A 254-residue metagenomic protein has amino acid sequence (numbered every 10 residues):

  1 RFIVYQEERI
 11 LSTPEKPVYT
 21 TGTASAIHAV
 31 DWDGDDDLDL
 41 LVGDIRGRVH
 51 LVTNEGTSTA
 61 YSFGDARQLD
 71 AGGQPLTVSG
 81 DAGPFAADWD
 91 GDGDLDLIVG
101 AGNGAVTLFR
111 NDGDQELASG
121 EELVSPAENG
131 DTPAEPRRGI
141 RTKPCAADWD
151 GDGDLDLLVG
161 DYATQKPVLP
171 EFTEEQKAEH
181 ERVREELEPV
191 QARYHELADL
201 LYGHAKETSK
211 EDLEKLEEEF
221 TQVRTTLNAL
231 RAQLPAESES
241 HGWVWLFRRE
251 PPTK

Functional and structural regions predicted by a protein language model:
R1-G22, E55-S79, R110-G139, Q176-E239 (+2 more regions): Blade-edge motifs of beta-propeller repeat domains
S25-W32, A82-W89, T142-D150: Beta-propeller blade termini
I27, L40, L51-N54, P84-A86 (+4 more regions): Hydrophobic strand positions within the blades of repeat-based beta-sheet folds
G34-G43, G91-G100, G151-G160: Acidic/hydrophobic-patterned starts of short beta strands in beta-sheet-rich repeat architectures
D44-R46, E55, A101-N103, D161-A163: Residue-level signature of beta-propeller blades and closely related beta-rich strand-turn architectures in secreted
R46, D81, N103-A105, R141: Surface-exposed loop/turn positions within WD40 beta-propeller blades
R48-L51, A105-L108, K166, V244: Structural signal for beta-propeller blades
